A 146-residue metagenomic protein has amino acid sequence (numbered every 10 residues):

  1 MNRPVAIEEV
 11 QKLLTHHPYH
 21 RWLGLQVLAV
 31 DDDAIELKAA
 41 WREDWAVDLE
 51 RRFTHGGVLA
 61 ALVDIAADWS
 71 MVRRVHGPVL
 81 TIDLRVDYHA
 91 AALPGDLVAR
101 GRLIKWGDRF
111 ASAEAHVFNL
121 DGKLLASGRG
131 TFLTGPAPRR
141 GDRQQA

Functional and structural regions predicted by a protein language model:
M1-A146: Terminal targeting signals and extreme-terminal segments of soluble enzymes
